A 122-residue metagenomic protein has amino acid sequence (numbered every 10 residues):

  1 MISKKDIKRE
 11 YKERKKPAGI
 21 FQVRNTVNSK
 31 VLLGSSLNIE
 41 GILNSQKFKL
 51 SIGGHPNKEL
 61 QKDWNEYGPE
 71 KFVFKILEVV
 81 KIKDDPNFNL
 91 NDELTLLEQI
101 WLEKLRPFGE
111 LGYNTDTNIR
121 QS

Functional and structural regions predicted by a protein language model:
M1-L33, L37-S122: Structure-specific nucleic-acid interaction/processing domains
